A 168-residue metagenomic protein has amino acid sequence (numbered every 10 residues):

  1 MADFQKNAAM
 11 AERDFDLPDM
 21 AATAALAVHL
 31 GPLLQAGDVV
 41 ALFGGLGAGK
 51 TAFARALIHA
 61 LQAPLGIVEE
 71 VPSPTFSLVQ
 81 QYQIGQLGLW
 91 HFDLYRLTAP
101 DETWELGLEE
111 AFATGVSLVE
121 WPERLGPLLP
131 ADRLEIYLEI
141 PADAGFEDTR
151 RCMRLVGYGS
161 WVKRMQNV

Functional and structural regions predicted by a protein language model:
A2-R13, A99-V168: Short phosphate-coordinating micro-motif centered on Lys-Gly-acidic
G31-G37: Phosphate-binding P-loop
V40-L42: Hydrophobic anchor at the beta1->P-loop junction of P-loop NTPases
G45: P-loop (Walker A) phosphate-binding loop of NTP-binding proteins
K50: Conserved lysine of the Walker
H59-E70: Post-Walker A helix-loop "phosphate-sensing" segment adjacent to the P-loop in P-loop NTPases
V71, T75-W121: Conserved nucleotide-sensing/catalytic segment adjacent to the nucleotide-binding pocket in NTP-handling enzymes
